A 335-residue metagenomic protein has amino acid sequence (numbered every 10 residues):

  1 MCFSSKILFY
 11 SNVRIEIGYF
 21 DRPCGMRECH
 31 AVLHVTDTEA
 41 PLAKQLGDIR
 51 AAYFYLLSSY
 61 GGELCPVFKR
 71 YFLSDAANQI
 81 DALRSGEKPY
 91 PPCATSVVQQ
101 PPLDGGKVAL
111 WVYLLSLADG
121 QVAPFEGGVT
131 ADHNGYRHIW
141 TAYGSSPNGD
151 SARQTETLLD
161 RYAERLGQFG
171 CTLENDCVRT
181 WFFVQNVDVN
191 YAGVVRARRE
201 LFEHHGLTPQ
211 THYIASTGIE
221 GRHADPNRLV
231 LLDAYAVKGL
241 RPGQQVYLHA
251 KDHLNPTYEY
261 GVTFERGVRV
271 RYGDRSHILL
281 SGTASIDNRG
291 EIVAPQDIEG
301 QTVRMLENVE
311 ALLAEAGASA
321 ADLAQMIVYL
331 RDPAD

Functional and structural regions predicted by a protein language model:
M1-A324, L330-D335: N-terminal presequence-like segments and the immediate start of the first folded domain
